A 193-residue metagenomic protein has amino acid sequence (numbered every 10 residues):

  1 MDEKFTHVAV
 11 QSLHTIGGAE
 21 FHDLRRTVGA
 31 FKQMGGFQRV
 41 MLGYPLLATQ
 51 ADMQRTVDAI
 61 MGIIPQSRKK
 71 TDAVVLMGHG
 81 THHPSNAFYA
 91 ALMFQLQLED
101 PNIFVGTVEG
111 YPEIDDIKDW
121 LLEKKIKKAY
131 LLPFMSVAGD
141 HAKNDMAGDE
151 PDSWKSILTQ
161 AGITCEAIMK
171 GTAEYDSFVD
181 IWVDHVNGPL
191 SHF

Functional and structural regions predicted by a protein language model:
M1-Y130, M135-F193: Extended amphipathic ligand-handling, pore-lining, and cofactor/metal-binding catalytic surfaces
